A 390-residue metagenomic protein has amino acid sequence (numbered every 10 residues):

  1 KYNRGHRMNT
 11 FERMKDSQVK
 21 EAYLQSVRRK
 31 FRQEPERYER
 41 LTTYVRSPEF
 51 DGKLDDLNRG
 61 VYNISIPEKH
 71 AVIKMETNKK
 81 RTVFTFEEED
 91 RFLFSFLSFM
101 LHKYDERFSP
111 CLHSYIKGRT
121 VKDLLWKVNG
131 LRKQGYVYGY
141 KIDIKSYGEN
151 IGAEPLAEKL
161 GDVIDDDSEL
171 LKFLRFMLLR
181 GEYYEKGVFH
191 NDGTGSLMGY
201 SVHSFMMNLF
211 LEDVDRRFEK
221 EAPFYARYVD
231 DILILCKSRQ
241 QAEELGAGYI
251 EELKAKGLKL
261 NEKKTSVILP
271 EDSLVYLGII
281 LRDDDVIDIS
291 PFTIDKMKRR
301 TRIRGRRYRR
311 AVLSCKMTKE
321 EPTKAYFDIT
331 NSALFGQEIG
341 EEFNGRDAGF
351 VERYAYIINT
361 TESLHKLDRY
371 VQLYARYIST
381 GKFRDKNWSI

Functional and structural regions predicted by a protein language model:
K1-D51, K382, W388: Non-catalytic, polymerase-adjacent accessory regions of viral genome-replication enzymes
Y44-I66: Amphipathic alpha-helical blocks
L57, W126-V229, L233-E252, L258 (+1 more regions): Conserved polymerase palm-domain catalytic core
N63-M75, R175-H190, G340-D347: Active-site-adjacent bridging/hinge elements
K79-S109, D192-E219: Conserved pre-motif C helix in the palm subdomain of viral-like polymerases
R91, S95, G187, N191 (+3 more regions): Right-hand nucleic-acid polymerase module
F94-G152: Active-site-proximal segment of RNA-dependent polymerases
I250-D284: Conserved catalytic core of two-metal-ion nucleotidyltransferases
